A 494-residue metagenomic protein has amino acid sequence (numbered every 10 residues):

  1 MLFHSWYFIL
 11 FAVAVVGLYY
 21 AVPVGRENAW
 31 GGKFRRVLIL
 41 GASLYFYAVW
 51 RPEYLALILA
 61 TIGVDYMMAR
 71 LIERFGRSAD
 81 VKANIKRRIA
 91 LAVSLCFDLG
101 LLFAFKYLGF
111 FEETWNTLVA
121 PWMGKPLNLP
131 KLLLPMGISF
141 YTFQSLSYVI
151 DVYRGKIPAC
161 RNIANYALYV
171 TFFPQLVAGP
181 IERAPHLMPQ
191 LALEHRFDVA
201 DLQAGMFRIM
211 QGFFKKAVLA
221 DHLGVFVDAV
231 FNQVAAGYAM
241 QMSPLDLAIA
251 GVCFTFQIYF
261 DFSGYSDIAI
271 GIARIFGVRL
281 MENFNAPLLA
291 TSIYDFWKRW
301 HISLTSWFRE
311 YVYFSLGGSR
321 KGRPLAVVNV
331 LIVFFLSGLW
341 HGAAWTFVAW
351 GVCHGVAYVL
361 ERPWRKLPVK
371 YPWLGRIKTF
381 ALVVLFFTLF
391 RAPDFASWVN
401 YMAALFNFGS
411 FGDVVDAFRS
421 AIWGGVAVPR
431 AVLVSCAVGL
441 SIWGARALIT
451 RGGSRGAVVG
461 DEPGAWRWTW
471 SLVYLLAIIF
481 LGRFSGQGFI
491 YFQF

Functional and structural regions predicted by a protein language model:
M1-G439, R446, T450-Q493: Membrane-embedded transmembrane alpha-helical bundles that form the catalytic cores of multi-pass lipid-modifying
